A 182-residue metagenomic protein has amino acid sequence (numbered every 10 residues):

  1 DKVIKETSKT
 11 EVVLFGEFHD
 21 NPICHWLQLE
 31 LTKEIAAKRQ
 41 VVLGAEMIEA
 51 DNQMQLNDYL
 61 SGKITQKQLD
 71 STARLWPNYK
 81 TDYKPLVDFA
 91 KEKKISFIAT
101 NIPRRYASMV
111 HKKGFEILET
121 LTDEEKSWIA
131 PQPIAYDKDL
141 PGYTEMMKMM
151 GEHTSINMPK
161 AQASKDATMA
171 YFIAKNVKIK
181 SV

Functional and structural regions predicted by a protein language model:
D1-T10: N- or domain-start disorder-to-order transition segments that initiate the globular core
I4, H25-T32, Y83-V87, A170: Extracytoplasmic/secreted envelope proteins and their assembly/folding machinery, especially bacterial periplasmic
T10-L14, N176-V182: Short, surface-exposed connector motifs at secondary-structure boundaries
T10-M47: N-terminal, post-signal-peptide region of Sec/Tat-exported proteins
F18-P22, I48-N52, P103-A107: Solvent-exposed loop/turn segments at secondary-structure junctions within structured extracellular/periplasmic domains
V42, M54-K178: A substrate-binding/cap region within the structured catalytic cores of diverse enzymes
